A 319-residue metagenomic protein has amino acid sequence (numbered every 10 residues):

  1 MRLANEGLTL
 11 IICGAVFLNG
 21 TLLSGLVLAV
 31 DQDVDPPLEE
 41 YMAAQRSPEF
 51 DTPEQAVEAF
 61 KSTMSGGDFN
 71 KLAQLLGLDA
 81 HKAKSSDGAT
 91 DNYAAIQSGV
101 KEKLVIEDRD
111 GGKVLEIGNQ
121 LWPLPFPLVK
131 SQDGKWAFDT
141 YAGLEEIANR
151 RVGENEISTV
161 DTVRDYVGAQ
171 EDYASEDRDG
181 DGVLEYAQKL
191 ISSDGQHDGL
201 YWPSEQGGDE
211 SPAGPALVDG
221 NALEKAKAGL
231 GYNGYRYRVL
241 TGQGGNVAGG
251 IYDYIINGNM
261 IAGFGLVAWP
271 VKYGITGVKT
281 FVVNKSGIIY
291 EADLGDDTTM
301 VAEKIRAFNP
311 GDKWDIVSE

Functional and structural regions predicted by a protein language model:
M1-I11: Bacterial N-terminal signal peptides that target proteins for export
I11-L22: Bacterial N-terminal signal peptides
V30-S62, G143-G168, D172: Short, low-complexity N-terminal intrinsically disordered segments enriched in polar/charged residues
G67-D79, E185: Short, well-ordered alpha-helical segments enriched in acidic and aromatic residues
G77-P125, A226, L230-N233, R238 (+2 more regions): Surface-exposed, charged secondary-structure patches
K113-E116, Q120-I157, D161-R164, I288-A292: Short beta-strand edge/turn micro-motifs at domain boundaries
Y173-I275: Flexible, glycine-rich surface segments
G265-E319: C-terminal soluble interaction/assembly domains
